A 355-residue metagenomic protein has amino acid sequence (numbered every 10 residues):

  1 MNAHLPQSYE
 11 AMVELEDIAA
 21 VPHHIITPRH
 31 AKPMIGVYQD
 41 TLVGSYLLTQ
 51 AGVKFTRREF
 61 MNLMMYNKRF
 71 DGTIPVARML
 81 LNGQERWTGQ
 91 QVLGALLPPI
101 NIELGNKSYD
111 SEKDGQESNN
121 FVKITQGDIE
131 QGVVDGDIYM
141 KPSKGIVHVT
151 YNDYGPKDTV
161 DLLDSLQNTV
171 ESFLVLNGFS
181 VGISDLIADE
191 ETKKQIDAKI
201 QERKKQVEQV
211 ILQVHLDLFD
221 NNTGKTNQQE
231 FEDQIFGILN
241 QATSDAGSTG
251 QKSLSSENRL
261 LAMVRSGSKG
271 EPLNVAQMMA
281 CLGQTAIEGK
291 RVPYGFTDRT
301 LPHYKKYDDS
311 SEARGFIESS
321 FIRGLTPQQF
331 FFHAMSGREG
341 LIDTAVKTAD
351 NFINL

Functional and structural regions predicted by a protein language model:
M1-N222, V264, N274-L355: Feature marking long nucleic-acid-engaging regions of large polymerase/nuclease enzymes
N222-M279: Gly/Pro-rich turn-and-neighbor structural signature
